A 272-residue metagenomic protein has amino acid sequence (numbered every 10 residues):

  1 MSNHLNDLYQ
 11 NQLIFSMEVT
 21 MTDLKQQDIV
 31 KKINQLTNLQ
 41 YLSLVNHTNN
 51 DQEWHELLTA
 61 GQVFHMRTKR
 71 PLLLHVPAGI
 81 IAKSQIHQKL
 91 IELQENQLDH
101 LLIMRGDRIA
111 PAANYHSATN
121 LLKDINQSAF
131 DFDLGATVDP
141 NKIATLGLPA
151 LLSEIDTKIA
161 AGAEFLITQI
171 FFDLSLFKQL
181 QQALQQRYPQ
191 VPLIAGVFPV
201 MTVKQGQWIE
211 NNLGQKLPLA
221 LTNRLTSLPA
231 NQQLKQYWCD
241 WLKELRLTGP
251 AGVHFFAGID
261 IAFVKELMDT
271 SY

Functional and structural regions predicted by a protein language model:
M1-L44, W54: Conserved N-terminal beta1-alpha1 strand-loop-helix module at the mouth
M1-Y9, V19-D23, R105, N114-K142 (+3 more regions): Active-site pocket-lining/capping segments in soluble small-molecule metabolic enzymes
S2-L5, Q26-Q27, N50-F64, I80-Q88 (+4 more regions): Active-site-adjacent beta->alpha loops and helix N-cap segments on the catalytic face of soluble alpha/beta enzymes
D7-Y9, K31-N38, L58-K69, L90-L98 (+4 more regions): Acidic (Asp/Glu)-rich catalytic clusters
L13-V19, Q40-L44, L72-V76, L101-I103 (+5 more regions): Hydrophobic faces of well-ordered beta-strands that scaffold small-molecule active sites in alpha/beta enzyme cores
T22-L36, K83-I91, G147-T157, L234-E244: Short, acidic/polar
N46, A78, A144-G147, Q169-I170 (+3 more regions): Glycine- and other small-residue-rich loops at beta-strand/loop junctions that grip anionic moieties
S128-E164, F172-D173: Ligand/cofactor pocket segment of small-molecule handling proteins
